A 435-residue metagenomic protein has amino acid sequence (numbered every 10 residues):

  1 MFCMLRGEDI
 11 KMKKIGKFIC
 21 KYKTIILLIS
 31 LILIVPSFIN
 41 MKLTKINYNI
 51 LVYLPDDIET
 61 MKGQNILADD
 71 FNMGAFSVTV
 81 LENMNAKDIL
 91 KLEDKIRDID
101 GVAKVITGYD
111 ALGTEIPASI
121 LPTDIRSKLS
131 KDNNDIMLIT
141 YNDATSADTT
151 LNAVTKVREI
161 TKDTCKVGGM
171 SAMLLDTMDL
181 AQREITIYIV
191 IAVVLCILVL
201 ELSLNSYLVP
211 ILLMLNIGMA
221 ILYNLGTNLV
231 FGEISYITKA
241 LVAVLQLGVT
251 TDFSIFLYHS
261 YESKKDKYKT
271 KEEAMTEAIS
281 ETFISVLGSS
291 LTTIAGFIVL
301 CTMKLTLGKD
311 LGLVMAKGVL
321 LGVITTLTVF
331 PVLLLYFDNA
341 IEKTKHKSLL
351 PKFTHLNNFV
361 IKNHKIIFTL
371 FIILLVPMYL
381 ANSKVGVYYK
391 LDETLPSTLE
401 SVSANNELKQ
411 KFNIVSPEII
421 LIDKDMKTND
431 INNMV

Functional and structural regions predicted by a protein language model:
M1-I46, T145-Y389: Membrane-embedded transmembrane helical bundles of large multi-pass transporters/channels
M12, T60-G63, I89, L121 (+3 more regions): Amphipathic coiled-coil/heptad-repeat helices and related helical stalk/stem segments that mediate oligomerization
I50-P55, E59, Q64-V78, M84-D88 (+2 more regions): Juxtamembrane segments of multi-pass membrane proteins
D57, M61-K62, A86-T140, D176-D179 (+1 more regions): Extracytoplasmic
Q64, E93, N224, G296 (+1 more regions): Generic structural marker for isolated residues within well-ordered, non-membrane alpha-helices of soluble domains
N65, D94, T155, N358 (+1 more regions): Active-site phosphate/pyrophosphate- and oxyanion-stabilizing loops and adjacent acidic/basic residues in soluble
A75-N83, L121-Q182, P417-D425, V435: A short beta-strand structural signal in non-transmembrane regions
